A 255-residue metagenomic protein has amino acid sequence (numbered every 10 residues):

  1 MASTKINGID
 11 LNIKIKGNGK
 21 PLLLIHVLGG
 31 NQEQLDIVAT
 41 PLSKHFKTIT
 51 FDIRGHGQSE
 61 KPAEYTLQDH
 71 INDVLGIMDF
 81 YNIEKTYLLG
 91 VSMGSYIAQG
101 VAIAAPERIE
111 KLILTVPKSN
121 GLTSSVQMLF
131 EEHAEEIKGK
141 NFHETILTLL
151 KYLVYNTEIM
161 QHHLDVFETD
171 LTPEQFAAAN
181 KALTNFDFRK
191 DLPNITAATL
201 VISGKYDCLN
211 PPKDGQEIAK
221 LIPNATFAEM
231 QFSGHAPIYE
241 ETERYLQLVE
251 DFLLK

Functional and structural regions predicted by a protein language model:
I9-E60: Conserved HGGG/HGGXW glycine-rich cap/lid loop of the alpha/beta-hydrolase fold
T40, I49-L89, Q247: Active-site loop/oxyanion-hole signature of alpha/beta-hydrolase fold enzymes
G90, G94, A98: Gly/Ala-rich beta-loop-alpha elbow adjacent to hydrolase catalytic centers
Q99-A104, E110-G139: Flexible "cap/lid" loop of the alpha/beta hydrolase fold
T123-S125, F142-P193: Conserved alpha/beta-hydrolase catalytic His-Asp/Glu region
I195, V201-S203: Short beta-strand/loop motif that positions the catalytic acidic residue of the alpha/beta-hydrolase fold
Y206-N210: Acidic catalytic loop of the alpha/beta-hydrolase fold
S233-L246: Catalytic histidine-centered segment of alpha/beta-hydrolase-like enzymes
